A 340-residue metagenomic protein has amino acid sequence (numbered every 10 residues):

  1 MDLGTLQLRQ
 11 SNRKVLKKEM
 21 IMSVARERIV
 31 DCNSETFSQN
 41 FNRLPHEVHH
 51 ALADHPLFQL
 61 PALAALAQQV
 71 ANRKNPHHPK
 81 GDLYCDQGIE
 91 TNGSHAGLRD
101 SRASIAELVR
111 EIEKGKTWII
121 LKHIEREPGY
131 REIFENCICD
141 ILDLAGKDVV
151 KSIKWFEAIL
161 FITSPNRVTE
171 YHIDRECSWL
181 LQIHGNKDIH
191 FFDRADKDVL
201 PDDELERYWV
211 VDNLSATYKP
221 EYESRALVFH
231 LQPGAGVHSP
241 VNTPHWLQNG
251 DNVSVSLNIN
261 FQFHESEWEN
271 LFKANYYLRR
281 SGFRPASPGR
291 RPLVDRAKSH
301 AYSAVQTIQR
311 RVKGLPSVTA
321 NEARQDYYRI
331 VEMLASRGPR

Functional and structural regions predicted by a protein language model:
L16, M20-C139, L278-F283, Q309-R310 (+1 more regions): Transition-metal
R126-L160: A gly/proline- and charged-residue-enriched helix-loop-helix capping module
W155, V168, H172-S178, S224-R225: A short beta-loop-beta micro-motif enriched in histidine and acidic residues
I159-I173, F192-D196: Conserved short histidine dyad/triad with adjacent acidic residue
Q182-H238, T243-P244: Double-stranded beta-helix
D202, D251-W268: A short hydrophobic beta-strand segment most commonly corresponding to one strand of the jelly-roll/cupin
V228-L231, F263, E267-R340: Conserved double-stranded beta-helix
H230, T243-L257: Ligand-binding loop in jelly-roll beta-barrel domains
